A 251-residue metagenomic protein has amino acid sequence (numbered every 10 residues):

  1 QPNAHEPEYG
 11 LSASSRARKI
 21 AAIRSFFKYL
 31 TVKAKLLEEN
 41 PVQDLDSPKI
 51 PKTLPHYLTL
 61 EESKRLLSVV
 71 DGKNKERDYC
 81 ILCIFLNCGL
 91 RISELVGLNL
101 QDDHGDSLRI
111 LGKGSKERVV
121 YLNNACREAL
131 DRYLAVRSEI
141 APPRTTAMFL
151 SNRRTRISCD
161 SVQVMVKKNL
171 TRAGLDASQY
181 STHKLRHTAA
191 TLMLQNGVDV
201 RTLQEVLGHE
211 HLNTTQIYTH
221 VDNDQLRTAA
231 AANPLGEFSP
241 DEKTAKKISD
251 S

Functional and structural regions predicted by a protein language model:
Q1-S251: Conserved catalytic core of the tyrosine transesterase superfamily
